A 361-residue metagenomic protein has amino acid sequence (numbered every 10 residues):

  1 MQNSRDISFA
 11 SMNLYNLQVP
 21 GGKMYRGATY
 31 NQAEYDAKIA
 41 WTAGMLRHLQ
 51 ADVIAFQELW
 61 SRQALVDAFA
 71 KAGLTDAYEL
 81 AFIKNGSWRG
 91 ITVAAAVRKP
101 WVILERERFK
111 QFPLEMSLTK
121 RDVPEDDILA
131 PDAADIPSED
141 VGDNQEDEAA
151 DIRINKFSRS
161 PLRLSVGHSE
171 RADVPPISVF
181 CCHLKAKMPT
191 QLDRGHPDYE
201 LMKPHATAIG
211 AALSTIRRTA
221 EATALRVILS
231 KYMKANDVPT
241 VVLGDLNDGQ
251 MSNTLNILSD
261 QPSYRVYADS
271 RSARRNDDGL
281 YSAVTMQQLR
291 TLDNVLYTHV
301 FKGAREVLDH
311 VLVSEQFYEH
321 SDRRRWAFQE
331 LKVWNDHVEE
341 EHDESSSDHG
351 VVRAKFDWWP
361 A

Functional and structural regions predicted by a protein language model:
M1, I103-E107, T119, K156 (+3 more regions): Metal-dependent phosphoester-hydrolase catalytic domains
M1-V93, Y199-L201, D237, W326 (+2 more regions): N-terminal, active-site-proximal structural segment of metallo-dependent hydrolase catalytic domains
D6-V19, P176-K185, H205-A211: Active-site-proximal beta-strand elements of phosphoester/diester hydrolases
Y15, L59-W60, K185, L246-G249: Catalytic metal-binding/acid-base residues of hydrolase active sites
L17-G22, M188-T190, H320-S321: Short, solvent-exposed loop/turn elements at domain surfaces
K38, T42, S61, R218-E221 (+3 more regions): Stable alpha-helical elements in mature extracytoplasmic
L59-Q63, D67-K187: Structured beta-strand-rich core segments of catalytic domains in phosphoester-bond hydrolases
A208-N236: A long, amphipathic alpha-helix that forms part of the scaffold/cap immediately adjacent to metal-dependent active
